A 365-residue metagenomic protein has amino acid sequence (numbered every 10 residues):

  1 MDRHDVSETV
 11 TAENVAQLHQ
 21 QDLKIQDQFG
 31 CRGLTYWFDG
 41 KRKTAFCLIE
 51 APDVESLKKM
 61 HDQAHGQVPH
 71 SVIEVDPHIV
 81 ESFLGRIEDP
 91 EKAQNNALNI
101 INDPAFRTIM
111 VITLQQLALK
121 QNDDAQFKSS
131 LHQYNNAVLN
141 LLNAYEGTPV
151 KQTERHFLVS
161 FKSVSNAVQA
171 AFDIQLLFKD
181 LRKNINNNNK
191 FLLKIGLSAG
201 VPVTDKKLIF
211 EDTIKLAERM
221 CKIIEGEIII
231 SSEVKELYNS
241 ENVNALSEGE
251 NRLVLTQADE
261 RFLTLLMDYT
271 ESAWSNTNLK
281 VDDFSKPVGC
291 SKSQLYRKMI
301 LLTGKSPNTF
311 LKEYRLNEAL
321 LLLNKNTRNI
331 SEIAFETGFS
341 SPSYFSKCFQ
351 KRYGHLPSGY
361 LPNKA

Functional and structural regions predicted by a protein language model:
M1-Q26, S82-I109, Q116: Short S/T/G/P-rich N-terminal loop/turn motif that feeds into the first structured element of a domain
S7-R32, A125-N143: Short amphipathic alpha-helical segments
E74, N99-N166: Catalytic NTP-binding/metal-coordinating core of nucleotidyl cyclase/transferase enzymes
S129-E146, S160-I195, A199-V201, D212-I223: Alpha-helical scaffold within the catalytic cores of cyclic-nucleotide enzymes
L193-K194, A199-V201, I223-G249: A short beta-strand->alpha-helix segment at the C-terminal rim of the class III nucleotidyl cyclase catalytic domain
L266-L279, M299, T303, L320-N329 (+2 more regions): Basic, amphipathic alpha-helical hairpins
V281-F310, A334-L356: Basic/polar phosphate-binding segments, predominantly the helix-turn-helix DNA-binding elements of transcriptional
L301-S340, N363-A365: Terminal helix-turn-helix DNA-binding modules in bacterial transcription factors
